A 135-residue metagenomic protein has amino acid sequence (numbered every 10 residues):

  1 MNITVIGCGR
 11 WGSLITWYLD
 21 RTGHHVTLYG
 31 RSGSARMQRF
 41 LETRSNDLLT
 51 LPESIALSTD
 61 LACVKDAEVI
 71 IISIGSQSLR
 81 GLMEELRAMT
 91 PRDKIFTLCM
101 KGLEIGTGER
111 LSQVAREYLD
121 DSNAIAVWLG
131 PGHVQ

Functional and structural regions predicted by a protein language model:
M1-T59: NAD(P)+-binding Rossmann beta1-loop-alpha1 motif at the extreme N-terminus of oxidoreductases
G23, I55, A67-E68, D93: Short, well-ordered alpha-helix to beta-strand connector turns
A62-K65: A short, aliphatic-rich alpha-helical micro-motif
V69-Q135: Rossmann-like NAD(P)(H) cofactor-binding subdomain of soluble oxidoreductases
